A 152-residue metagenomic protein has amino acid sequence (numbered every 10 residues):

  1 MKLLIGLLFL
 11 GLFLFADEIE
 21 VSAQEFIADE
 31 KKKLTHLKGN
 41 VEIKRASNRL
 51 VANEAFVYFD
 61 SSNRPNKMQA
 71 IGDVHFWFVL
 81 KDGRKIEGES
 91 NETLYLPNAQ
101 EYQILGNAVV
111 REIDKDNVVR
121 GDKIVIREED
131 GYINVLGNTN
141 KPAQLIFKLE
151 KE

Functional and structural regions predicted by a protein language model:
M1-G6, L10-E152: Mature-chain termini and adjacent capping regions
